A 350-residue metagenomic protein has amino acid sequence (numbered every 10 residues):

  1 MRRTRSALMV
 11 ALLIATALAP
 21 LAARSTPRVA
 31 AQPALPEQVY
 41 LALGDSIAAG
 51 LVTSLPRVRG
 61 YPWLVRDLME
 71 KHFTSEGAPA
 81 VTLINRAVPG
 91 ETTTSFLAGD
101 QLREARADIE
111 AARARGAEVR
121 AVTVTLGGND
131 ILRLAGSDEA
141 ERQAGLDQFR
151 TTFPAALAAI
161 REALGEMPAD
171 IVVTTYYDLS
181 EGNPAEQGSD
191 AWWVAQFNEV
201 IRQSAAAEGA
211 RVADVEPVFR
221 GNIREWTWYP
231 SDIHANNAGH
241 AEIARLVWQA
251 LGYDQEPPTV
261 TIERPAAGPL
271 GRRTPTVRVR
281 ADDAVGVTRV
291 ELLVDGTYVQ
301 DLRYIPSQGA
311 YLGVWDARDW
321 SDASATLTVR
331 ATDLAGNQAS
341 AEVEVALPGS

Functional and structural regions predicted by a protein language model:
M1-A11: Bacterial N-terminal signal peptides that target proteins for export
V10-P20: Bacterial N-terminal signal peptides
V29-A87: Serine-esterase "nucleophile elbow" of acetyl-processing enzymes
V39-G44, A48, T82-A87, R120-T125 (+3 more regions): Structural recognition of the beta-strand scaffold that forms the well-ordered cores of secreted hydrolase catalytic
L97-D147: Oxyanion-hole/transition-state-stabilizing segment in secreted/luminal serine hydrolases and related acyltransferases
T125-N129, L157-V194: Active-site segments of SGNH/GDSL-like serine hydrolases that catalyze O-acetyl group transfer/hydrolysis on lipids
Y176-Q255: Catalytic His-Asp segment of secreted/periplasmic serine-dependent ester chemistry enzymes
P257-G349: Long, low-complexity serine/threonine/glycine- and acidic-rich segments characteristic of extracellular
